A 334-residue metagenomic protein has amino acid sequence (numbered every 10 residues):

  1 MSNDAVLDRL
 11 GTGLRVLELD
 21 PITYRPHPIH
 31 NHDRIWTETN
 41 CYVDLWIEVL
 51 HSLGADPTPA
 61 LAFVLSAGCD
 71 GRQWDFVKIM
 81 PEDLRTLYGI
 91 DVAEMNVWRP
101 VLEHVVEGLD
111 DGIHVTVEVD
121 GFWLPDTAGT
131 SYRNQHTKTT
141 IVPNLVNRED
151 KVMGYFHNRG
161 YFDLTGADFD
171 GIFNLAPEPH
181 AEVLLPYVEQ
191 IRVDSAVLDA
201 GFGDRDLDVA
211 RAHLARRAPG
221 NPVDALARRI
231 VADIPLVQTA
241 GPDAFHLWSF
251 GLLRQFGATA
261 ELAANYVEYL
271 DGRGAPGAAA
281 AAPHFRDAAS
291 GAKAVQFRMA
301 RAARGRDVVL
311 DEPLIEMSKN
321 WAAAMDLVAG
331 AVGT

Functional and structural regions predicted by a protein language model:
M1-S2: Type-3 copper protein
V6-R99: A structured, charge-rich N-terminal accessory region that forms the first stable segment of a protein and links
D33-T39, D44-C69, W98-D150, Y155: Active-site-adjacent substructure of cysteine-protease-like catalytic cores
V49, E94, V105, V117-V119 (+4 more regions): Generic structural hydrophobic/aromatic packing signal, biased to beta-strands
S66, Q73-W74, H104-L109, E178-V183 (+1 more regions): Short, highly charged low-complexity linear segments
D110-P125, D168-A181, R205-A210, V328-G333: A short, terminal or domain-edge coil/loop segment
R148-L252: Noncatalytic regulatory segments and standalone regulatory/sensor domains
D204-T334: Charged low-complexity "KEKE/polyampholyte" interaction tracts
